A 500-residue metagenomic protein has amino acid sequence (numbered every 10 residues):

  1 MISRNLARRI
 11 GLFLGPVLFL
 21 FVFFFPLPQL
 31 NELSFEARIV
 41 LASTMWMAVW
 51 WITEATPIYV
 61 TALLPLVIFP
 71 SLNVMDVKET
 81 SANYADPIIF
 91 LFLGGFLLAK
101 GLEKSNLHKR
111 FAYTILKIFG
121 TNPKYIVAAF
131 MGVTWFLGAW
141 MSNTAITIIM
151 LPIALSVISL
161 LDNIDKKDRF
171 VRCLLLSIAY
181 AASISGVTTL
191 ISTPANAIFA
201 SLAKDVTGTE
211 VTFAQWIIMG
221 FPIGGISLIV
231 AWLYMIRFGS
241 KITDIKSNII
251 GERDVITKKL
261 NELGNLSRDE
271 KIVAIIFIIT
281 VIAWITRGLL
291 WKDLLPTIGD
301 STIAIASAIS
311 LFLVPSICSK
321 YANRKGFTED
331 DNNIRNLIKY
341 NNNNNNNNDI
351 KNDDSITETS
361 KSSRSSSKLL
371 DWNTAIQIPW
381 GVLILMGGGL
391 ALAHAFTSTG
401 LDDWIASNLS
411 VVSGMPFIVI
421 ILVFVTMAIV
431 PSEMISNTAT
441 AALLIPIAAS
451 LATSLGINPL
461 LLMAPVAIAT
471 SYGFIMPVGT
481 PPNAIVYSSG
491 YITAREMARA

Functional and structural regions predicted by a protein language model:
I2-A7, L30-R38, W50, K78-P87 (+5 more regions): Interfacial loop-to-helix junctions that mark the boundaries of transmembrane helices in multi-pass membrane
I2-P26, K104, N143, N163-I178 (+4 more regions): Juxtamembrane and boundary regions of transmembrane helices in multi-pass small-molecule transporters and channels
L14-F25, S43-I52, P65-S71, L93-A99 (+9 more regions): Hydrophobic core segments of alpha-helical transmembrane domains in multi-pass membrane transport and ion-translocation
P28, W46, Y59-D165, N373-L455: Membrane-embedded alpha-helical segments and adjacent helix-loop junctions characteristic of multi-pass solute
N31-L41, A85-L97, T147, G299-I305 (+2 more regions): Structural signature of hydrophobic alpha-helical transmembrane segments
N31-S34, W46-L63, T80, L233-S240 (+5 more regions): Flexible hinge motifs at transmembrane-helix junctions and intramembrane kinks/re-entrant loops in multi-pass membrane
P57, N73-P87, L102-K109, D254-L266 (+4 more regions): Membrane-interface junctions of multi-pass transporters
F92, P123-F136, N163-S185, V211-W216 (+3 more regions): Alpha-helical transmembrane segments of multi-pass membrane proteins
